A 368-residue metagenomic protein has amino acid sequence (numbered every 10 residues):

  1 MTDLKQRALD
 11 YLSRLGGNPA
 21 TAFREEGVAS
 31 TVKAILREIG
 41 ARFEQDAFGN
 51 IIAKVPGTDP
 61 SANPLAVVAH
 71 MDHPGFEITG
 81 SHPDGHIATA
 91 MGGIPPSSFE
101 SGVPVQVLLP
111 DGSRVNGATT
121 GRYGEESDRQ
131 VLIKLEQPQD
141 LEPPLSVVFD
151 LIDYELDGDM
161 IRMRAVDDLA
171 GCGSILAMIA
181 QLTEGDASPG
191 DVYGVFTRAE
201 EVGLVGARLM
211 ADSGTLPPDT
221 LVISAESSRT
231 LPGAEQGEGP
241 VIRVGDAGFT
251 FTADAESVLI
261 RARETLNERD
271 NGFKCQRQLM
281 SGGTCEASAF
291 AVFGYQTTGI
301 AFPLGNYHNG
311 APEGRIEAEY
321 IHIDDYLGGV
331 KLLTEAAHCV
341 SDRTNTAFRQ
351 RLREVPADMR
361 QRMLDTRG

Functional and structural regions predicted by a protein language model:
M1-G368: N-terminal hydrophobic/helix-forming segments and targeting peptides
